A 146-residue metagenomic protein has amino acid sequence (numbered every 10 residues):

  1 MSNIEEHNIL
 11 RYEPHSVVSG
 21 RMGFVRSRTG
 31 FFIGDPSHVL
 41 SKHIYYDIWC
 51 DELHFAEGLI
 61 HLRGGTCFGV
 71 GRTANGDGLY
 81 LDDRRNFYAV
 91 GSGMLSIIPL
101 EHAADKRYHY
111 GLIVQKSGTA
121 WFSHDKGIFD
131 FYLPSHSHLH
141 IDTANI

Functional and structural regions predicted by a protein language model:
M1-I146: Intrinsically disordered, low-complexity acidic regions enriched in Pro/Ser/Thr
